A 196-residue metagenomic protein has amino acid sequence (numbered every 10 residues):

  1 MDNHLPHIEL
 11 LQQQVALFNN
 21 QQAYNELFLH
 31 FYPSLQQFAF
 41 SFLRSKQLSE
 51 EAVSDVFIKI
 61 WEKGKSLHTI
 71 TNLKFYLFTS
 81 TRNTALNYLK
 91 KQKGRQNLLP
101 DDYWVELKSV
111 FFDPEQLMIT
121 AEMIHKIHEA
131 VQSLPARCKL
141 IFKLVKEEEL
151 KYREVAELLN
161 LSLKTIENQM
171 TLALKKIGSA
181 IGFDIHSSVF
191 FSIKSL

Functional and structural regions predicted by a protein language model:
M1-P33, L196: N-terminal module of bacterial RNA polymerase sigma factors
N3-L5, L158, L174-L196: C-terminal edge and immediately downstream basic/flexible tail or linker adjoining helix-turn-helix-like DNA-binding
L5-E9, R95-L117: Internal acidic/polar
L17, F57-N72, Q92-K93: Sigma70-family region 2
F28-K46, V131: Amphipathic, Lys/Arg- and hydrophobic-enriched alpha-helical face
Q37, E51-I58, T71-N83: Structural recognition of an alpha-helix C-terminal capping motif at a helix-to-coil junction
T79-L99: Arg/Lys-rich amphipathic alpha helix in sigma70-family domain 2
E129-Q132, A136, L140, E148-T165: Helix-turn-helix DNA-binding module
